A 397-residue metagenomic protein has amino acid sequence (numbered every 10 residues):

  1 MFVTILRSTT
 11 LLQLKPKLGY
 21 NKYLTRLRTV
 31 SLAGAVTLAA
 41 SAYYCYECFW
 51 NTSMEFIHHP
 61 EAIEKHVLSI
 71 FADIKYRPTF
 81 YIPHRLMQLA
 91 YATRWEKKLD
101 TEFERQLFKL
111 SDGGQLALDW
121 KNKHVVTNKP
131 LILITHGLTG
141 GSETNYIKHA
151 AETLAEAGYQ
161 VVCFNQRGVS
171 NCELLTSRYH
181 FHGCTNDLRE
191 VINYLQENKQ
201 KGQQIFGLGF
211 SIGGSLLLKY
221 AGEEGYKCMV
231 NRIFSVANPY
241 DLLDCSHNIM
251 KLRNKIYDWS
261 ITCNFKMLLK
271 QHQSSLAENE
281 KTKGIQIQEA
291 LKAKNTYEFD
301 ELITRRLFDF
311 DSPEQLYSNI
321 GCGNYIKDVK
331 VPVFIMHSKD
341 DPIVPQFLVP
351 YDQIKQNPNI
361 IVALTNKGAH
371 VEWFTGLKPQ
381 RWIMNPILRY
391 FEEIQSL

Functional and structural regions predicted by a protein language model:
L12-K15, P78-T127, F374-L377: N-terminal cap/lid segment of alpha/beta-hydrolase-fold proteins
L12-L14, S31-H66, E197, K201-F308: Alpha/beta-hydrolase-fold enzymes
K129-G137: Short beta-strand element of the alpha/beta-hydrolase
G140-E152, Q346-F347: The serine-hydrolase catalytic nucleophile loop
E143, A151-L175: Conserved alpha/beta-hydrolase
R167-F206: Catalytic nucleophile-loop/oxyanion-hole region of alpha/beta-hydrolase and closely related hydrolase-like folds
V329, I335-H337, D341: Short beta-strand/loop motif that positions the catalytic acidic residue of the alpha/beta-hydrolase fold
G368-R381: Catalytic histidine-centered segment of alpha/beta-hydrolase-like enzymes
